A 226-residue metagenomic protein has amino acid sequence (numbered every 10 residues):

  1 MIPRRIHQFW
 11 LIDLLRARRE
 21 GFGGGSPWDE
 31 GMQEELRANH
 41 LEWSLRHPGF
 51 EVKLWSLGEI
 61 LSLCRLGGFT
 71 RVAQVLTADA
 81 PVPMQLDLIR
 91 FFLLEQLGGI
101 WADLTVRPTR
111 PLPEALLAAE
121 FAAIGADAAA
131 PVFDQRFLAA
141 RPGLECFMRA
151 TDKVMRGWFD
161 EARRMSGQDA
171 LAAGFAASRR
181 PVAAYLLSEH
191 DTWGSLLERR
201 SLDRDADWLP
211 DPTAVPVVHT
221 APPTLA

Functional and structural regions predicted by a protein language model:
M1-L86, A102-A226: Glycosyltransferase-associated regions of secretory-pathway enzymes, highlighting luminal stem/catalytic domains
D87-G99: Small-residue hinge/turn detector
